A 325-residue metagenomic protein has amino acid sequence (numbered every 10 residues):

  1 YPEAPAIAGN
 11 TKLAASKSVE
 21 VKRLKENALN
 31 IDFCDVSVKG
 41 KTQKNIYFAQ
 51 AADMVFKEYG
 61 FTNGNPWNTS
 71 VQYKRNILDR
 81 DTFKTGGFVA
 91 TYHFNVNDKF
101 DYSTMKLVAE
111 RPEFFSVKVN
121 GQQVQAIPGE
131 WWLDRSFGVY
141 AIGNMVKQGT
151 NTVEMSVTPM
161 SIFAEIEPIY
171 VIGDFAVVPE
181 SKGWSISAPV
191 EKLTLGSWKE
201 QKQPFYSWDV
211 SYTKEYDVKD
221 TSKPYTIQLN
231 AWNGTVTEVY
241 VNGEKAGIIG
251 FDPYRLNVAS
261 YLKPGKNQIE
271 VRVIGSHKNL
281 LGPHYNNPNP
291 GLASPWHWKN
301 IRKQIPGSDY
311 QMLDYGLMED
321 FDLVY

Functional and structural regions predicted by a protein language model:
Y1-T85, R111, G129-D134, Y140-E215 (+3 more regions): An acidic-aromatic loop/edge-strand motif
V89-T91: Terminal accessory regions of large proteins
F94-G121, V153, Y216-N242, I269-V273: Aromatic-lined ligand-binding clefts that engage carbohydrates, nucleic acids, or primary amines
V96, I142-N144, S260: Short, hydrophobic beta-strand segments
K106, F205-S207, Q228, I248: Short, solvent-exposed secondary-structure boundary motifs
V117-V139, V239-L256: Solvent-exposed beta-strand/loop surfaces of large extracellular or lumenal domains
